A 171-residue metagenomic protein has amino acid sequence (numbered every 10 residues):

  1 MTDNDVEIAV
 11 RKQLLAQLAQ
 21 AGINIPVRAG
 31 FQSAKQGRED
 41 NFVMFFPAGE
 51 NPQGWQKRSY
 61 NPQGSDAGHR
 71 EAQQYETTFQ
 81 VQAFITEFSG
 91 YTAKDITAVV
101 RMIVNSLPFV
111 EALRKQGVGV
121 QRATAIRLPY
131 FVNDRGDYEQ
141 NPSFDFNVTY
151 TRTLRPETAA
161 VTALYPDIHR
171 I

Functional and structural regions predicted by a protein language model:
M1-A67, T162-Y165, R170-I171: Small/polar-rich, solvent-exposed N-terminal microdomains that initiate assembly or binding
T2, F88, T92, D134: Conserved aromatic-histidine-acidic binding/catalytic patches
A9-Q13, D95, V99, I103: Long, highly charged amphipathic alpha-helices
Q53, S89-Y91, R152-P156: Residue-level signal for secondary-structure boundary sites
G64-E71, N133: Short beta-strand/turn micro-motifs at beta-sheet edges
E71-Y91, A98-V100, E139-Y150: Oligomerization/assembly interface segments of phage tail-like spikes and tubes
D95, I103-T153: Acidic-leaning, charged glycine-interspersed low-complexity segments
D145-I171: Acidic, proline/glycine-rich low-complexity IDRs
